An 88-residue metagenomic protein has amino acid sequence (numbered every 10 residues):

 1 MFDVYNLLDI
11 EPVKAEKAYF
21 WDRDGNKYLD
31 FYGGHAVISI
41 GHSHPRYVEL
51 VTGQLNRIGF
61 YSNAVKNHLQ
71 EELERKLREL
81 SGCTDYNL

Functional and structural regions predicted by a protein language model:
M1-Y19, G33, K76: Active-site-adjacent loop/helix segments that line or gate small-molecule/cofactor pockets in enzymes
D22-R23: Short, acidic, Ser/Thr-enriched surface-loop or helix-capping motifs
K27-L88: Glycine-rich loop-to-alpha-helix module at the N-terminal edge of alpha/beta enzyme cores
